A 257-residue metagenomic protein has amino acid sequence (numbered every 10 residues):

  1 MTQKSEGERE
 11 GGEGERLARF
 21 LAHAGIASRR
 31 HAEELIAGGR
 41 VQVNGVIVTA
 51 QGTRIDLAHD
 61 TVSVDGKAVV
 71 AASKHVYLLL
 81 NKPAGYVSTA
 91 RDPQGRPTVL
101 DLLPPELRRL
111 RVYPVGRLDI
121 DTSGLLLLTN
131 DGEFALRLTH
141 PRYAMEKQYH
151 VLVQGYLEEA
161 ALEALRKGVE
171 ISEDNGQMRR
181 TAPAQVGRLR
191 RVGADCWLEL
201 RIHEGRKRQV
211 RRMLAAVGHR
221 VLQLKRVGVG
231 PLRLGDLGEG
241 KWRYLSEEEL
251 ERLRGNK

Functional and structural regions predicted by a protein language model:
T2-K257: Basic, flexible Lys/Arg- and Gly-enriched helix-loop patches that mediate nucleic-acid binding at interfaces with rRNA
